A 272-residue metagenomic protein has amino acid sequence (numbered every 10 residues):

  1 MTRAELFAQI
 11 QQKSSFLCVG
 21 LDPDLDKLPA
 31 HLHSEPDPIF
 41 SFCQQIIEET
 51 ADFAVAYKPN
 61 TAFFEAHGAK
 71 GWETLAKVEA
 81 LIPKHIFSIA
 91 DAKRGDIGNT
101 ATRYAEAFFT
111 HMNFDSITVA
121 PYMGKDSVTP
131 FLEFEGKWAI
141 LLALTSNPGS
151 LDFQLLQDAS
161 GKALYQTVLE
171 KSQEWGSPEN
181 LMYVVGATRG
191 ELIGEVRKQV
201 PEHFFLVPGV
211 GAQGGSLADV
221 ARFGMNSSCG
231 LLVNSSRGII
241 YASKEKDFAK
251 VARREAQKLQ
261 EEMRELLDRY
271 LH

Functional and structural regions predicted by a protein language model:
M1-F87, D247-F248, R253-R264, D268-L271: Conserved N-terminal beta1-alpha1 strand-loop-helix module at the mouth
M1-K13, I46-E48, K125-F134, A218-M225: Short amphipathic alpha-helices and their capping/turn segments at secondary-structure boundaries
K13-L17, D52-V55, K84-I86, D115 (+4 more regions): Short, well-ordered coil/turn segments that N-cap beta-strands
V19, Y57, D91, I117 (+2 more regions): Conserved, mostly hydrophobic/aromatic
G20-D26, A62-F64, K93-I97, Y122 (+4 more regions): Active-site beta-loop-alpha junctions enriched in small/polar residues
L25, D96-V184, E202: Conserved anion-binding
A66-L81, I97-A101, Y122-G136, T188-K198 (+1 more regions): Active-site-adjacent beta->alpha loops and helix N-cap segments on the catalytic face of soluble alpha/beta enzymes
A187-N234, G238-I239: A C-terminal functional module that forms or caps the active site or interfaces directly with catalytic machinery
